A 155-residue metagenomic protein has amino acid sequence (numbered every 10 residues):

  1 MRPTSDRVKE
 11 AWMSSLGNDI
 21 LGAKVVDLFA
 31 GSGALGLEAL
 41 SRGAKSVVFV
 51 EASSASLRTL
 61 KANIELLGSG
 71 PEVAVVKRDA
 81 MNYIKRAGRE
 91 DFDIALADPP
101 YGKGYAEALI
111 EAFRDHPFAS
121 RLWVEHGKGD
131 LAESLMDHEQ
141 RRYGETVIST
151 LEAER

Functional and structural regions predicted by a protein language model:
M1-R155: Class I S-adenosyl-L-methionine-dependent methyltransferase catalytic core
